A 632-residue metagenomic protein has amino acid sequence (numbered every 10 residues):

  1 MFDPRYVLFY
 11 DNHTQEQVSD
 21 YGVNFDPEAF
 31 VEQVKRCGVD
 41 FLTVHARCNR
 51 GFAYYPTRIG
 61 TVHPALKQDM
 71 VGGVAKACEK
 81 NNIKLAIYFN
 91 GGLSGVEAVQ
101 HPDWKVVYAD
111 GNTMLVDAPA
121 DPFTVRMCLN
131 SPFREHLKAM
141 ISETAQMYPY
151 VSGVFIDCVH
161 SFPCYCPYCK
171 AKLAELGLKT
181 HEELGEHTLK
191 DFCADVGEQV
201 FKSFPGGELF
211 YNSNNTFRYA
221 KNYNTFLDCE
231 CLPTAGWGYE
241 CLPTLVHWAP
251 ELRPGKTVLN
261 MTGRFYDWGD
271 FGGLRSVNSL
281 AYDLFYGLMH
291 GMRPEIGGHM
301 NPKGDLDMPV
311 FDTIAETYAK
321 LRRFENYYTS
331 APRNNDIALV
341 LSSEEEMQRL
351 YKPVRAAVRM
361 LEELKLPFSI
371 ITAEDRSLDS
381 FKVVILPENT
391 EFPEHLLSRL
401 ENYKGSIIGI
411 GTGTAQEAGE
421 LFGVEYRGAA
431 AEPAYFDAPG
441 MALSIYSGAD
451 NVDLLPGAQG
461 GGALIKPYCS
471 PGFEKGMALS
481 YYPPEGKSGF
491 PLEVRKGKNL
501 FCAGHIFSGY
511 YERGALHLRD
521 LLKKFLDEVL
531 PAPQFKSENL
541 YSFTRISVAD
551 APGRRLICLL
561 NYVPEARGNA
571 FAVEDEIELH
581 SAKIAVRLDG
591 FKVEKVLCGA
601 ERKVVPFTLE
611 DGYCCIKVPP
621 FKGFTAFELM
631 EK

Functional and structural regions predicted by a protein language model:
F2-P4, N12, E16, Q33 (+8 more regions): Carbohydrate-binding surfaces of carbohydrate-active enzymes
D3-V7, V39-V44, D69-D117, G153-F155 (+1 more regions): Glycine-rich, aromatic-flanked loop segments that form ligand/cofactor-binding clefts across common enzyme folds
V7-F25, D40-A65: N-terminal substrate-binding region of glycoside hydrolase catalytic domains
G22-E28, R134-K138, S276-V277: Glycine-rich anion/phosphate-binding loops
R36-C37, M147-P149, H290: Structural motif
L42-H45, L137-Y165, V383-E388, I408-G411: Short acidic catalytic loops
Y54-L66, G91-D121, I156-K179: Aromatic- and acidic-residue-enriched segments that line the glycan-binding/catalytic groove of carbohydrate-active
I87-Y148, E182, C193-D195: Active-site-adjacent "subsite" loops/lids of carbohydrate-active enzymes
